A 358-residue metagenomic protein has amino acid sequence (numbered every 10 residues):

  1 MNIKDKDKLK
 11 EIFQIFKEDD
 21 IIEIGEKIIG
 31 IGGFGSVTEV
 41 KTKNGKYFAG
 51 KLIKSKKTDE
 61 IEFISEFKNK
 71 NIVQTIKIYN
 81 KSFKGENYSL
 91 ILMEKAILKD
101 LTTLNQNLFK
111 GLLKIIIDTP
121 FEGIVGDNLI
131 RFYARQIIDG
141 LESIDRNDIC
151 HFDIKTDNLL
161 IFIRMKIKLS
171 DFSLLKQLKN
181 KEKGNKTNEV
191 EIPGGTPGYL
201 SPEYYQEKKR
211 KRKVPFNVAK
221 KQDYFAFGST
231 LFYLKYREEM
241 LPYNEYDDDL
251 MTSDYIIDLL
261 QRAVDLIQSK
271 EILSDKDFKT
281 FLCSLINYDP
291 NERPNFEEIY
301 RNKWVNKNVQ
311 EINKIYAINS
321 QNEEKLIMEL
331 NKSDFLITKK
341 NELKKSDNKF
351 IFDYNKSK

Functional and structural regions predicted by a protein language model:
E26-G32, V37: Protein kinase glycine-rich loop
K68-Y79: Conserved HxN/HPN-centered segment at the entrance to the catalytic loop of eukaryotic protein kinase-like domains
E86-D100: Conserved short submotifs of the Hanks-type protein kinase catalytic core that shape the nucleotide-binding pocket
Y133-A134: Activation segment signature within eukaryotic-like protein kinase domains
D145-F162: Catalytic-loop of the protein kinase fold
F162-Y199, E207: Activation segment/activation loop of eukaryotic-type protein kinase catalytic domains
E207-F225, S229-Q268: Conserved C-lobe activation region of Hanks-type protein kinase-like domains
N287-I312: Terminal C-lobe "cap" of eukaryotic-type protein kinase domains
